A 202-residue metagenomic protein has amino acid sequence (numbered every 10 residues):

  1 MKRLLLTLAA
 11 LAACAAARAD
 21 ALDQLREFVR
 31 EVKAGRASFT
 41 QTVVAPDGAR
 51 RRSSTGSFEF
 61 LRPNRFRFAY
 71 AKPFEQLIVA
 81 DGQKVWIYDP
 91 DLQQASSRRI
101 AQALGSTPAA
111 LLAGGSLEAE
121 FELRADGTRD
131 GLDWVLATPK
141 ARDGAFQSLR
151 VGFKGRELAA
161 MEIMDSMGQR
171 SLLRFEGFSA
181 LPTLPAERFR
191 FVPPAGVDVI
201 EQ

Functional and structural regions predicted by a protein language model:
M1-L6: Bacterial N-terminal signal peptides that target proteins for export
L8-R18: Hydrophobic h-region of N-terminal signal peptides that target proteins for export in Gram-negative bacteria
R18-R51, L61-N64, P193-Q202: N-terminal leader/targeting segments and the immediate start of mature chains
V29, L104-E118: Short, solvent-exposed helix-to-loop capping segments enriched in aromatics
R36, N64-R65, K84, E157-A160: Structural motif
T40-P46, A69-A71, Y88-P90, T138-K140 (+1 more regions): A generic structural motif
S57-S106, S171-L172: An acidic-aromatic
S96, S116-Q202: Gly/Pro-enriched, hydrophobic low-complexity segments that function as extracytoplasmic propeptides/linkers
